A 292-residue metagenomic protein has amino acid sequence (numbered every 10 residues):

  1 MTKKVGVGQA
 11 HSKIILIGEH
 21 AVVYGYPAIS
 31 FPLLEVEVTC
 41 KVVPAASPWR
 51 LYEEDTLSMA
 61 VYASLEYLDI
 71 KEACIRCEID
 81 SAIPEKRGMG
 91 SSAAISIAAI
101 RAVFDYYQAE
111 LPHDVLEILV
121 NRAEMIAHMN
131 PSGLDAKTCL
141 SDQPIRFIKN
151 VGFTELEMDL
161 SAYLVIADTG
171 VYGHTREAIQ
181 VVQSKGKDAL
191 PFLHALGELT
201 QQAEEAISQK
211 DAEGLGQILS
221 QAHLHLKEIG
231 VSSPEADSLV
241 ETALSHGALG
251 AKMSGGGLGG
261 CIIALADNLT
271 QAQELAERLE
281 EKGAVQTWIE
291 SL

Functional and structural regions predicted by a protein language model:
T2-I17, A21-V23, S30-E35, T39-Y67 (+6 more regions): C-terminal nucleotide
E72-C77: A short coil-to-beta-strand element that immediately follows conserved catalytic motifs
E78-A82: Short glycine/proline-rich turn/loop motifs
M89-I95, A251-S254, L258: Short glycine/threonine-rich catalytic loop with a Thr-x-Gly-x-Asp
M89-P112: DPxDG-like acidic metal-binding loop motif
D114-L116: Short, charged, amphipathic alpha-helices and their helix-cap/turn boundaries
